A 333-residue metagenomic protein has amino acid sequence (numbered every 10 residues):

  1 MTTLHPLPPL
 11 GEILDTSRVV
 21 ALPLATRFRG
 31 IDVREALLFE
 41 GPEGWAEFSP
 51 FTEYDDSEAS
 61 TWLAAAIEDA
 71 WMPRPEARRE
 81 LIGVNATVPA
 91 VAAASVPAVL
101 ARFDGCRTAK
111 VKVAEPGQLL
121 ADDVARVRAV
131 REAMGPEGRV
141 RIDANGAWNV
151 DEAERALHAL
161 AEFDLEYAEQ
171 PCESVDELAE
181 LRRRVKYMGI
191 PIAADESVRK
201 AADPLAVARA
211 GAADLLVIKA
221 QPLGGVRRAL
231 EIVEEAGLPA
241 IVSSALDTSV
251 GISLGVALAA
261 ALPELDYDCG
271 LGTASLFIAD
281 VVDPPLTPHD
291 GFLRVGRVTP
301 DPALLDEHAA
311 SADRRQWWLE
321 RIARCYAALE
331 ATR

Functional and structural regions predicted by a protein language model:
M1-R18, L22-A36, W45-P50, M72 (+1 more regions): Flexible C-terminal active-site loop/helix
D15-S17, I82, C106, E137-G138 (+4 more regions): A structural micro-motif
L22-V33, E80-V96, V113-E115, D143-V150 (+1 more regions): Active-site mouth loops of central-metabolism enzymes
A25-I82, G105: Conserved N-terminal beta1-alpha1 strand-loop-helix module at the mouth
E47-S57, R107-R128: Glycine-rich, proline-tolerant flexible connector loops at the mouths of alpha/beta enzymes
A70-P73, A86-R102, P116, V124-A129: Short, charged beta->alpha transition segments
P116-A257, A279-V281, L286: Catalytic core of soluble alpha/beta enzymes
